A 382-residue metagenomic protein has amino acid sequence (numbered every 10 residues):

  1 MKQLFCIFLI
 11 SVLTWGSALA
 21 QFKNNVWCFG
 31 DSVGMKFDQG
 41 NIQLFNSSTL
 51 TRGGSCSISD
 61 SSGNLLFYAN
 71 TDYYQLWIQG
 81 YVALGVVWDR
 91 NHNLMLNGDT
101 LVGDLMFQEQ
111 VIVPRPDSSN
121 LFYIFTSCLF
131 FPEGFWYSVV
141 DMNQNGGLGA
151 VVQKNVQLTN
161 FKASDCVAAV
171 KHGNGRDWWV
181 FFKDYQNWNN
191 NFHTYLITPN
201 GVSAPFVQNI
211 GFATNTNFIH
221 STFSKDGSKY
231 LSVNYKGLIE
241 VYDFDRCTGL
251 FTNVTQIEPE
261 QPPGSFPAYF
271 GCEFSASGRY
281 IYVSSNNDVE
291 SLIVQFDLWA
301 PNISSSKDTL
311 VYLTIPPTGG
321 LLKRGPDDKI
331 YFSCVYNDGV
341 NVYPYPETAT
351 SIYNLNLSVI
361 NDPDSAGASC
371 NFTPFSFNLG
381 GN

Functional and structural regions predicted by a protein language model:
M1-N24, G264, F270: Bacterial Sec-dependent N-terminal signal peptides
Q21-N382: Beta-propeller fold recognition
